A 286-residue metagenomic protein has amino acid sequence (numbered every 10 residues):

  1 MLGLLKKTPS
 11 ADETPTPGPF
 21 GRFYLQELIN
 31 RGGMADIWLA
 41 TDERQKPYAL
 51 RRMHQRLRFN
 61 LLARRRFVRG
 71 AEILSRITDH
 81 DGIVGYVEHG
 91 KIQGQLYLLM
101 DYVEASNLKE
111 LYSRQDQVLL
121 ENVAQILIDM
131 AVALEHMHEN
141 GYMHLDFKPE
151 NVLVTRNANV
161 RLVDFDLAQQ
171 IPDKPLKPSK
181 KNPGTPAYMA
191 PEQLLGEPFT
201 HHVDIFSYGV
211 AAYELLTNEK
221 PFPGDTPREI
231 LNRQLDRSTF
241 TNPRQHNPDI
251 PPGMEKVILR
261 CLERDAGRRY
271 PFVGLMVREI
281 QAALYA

Functional and structural regions predicted by a protein language model:
L57-R76: AlphaC helix of the eukaryotic protein kinase fold
H89: Activation-segment/catalytic-loop signature of the eukaryotic protein kinase fold
Q93-N107: Conserved short submotifs of the Hanks-type protein kinase catalytic core that shape the nucleotide-binding pocket
L108-V118: AlphaC helix of the protein kinase catalytic domain
I126-L127: Activation segment signature within eukaryotic-like protein kinase domains
V132-Y142: Protein kinase catalytic-loop region centered on the HRD/HxD motif
